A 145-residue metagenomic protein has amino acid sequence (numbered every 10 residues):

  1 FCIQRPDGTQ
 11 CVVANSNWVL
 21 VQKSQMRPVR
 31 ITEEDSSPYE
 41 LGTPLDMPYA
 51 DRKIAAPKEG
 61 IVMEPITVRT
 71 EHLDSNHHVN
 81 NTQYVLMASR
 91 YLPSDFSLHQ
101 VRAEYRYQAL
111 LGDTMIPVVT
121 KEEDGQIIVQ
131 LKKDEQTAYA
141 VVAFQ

Functional and structural regions predicted by a protein language model:
F1-R52, A109-L111, K121-Q145: HotDog/MaoC-like acyl-thioester-processing domains
N17-V19, P65-H72, E104, A143: Generic structural detector for well-ordered beta-strands
Q22-F96: Hot-dog-fold acyl-thioester-processing enzymes
Q83-Q126, A138-F144: Hydrophobic beta-strand-centered segment that forms part of the acyl-chain substrate-binding groove
